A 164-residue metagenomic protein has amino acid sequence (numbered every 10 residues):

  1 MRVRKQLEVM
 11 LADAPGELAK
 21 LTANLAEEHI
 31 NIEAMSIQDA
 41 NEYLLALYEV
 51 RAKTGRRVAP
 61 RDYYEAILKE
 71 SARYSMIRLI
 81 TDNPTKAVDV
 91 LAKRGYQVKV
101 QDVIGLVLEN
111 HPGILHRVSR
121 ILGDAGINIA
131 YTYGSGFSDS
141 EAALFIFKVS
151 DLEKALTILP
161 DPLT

Functional and structural regions predicted by a protein language model:
M1-T164: Structural preference for solvent-exposed beta-strand-turn elements and adjacent flexible terminal/loop segments within
